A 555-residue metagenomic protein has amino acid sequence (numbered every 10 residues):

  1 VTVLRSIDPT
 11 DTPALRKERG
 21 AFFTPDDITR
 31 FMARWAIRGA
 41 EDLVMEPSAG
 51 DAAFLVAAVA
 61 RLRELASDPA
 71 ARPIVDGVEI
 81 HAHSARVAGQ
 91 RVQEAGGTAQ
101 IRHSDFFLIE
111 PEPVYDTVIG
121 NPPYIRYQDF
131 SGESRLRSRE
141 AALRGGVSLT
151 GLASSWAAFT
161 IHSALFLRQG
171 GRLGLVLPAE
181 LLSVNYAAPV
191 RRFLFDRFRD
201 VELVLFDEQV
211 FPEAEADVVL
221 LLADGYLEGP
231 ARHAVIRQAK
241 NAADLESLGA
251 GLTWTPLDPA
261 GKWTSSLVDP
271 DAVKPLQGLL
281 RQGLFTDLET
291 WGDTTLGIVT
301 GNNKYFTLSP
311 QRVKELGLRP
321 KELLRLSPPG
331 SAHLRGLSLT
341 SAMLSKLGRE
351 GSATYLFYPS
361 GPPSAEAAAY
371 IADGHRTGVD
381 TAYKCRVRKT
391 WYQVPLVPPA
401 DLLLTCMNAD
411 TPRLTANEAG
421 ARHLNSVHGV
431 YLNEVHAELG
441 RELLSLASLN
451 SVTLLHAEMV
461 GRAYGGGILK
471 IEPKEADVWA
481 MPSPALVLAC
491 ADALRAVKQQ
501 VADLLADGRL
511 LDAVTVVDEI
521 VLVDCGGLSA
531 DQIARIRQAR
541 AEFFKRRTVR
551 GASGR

Functional and structural regions predicted by a protein language model:
V1-S67, P73-G96, P122, S183-R192 (+2 more regions): Class I S-adenosyl-L-methionine
P13-E18, V44, R144-V147, S352-A353 (+1 more regions): Glycine- and acidic
K17-E18, T24-F31, A49-V56, R72 (+3 more regions): Signature of N6-adenine DNA methyltransferases within the class I
D42, D116, D401: Conserved acidic residues
E64, F107-L108, E208-Q209, V313 (+1 more regions): Short beta-turn/strand-loop junction motif enriched in small, turn-promoting residues
V78-E79, S104, L404-M407: Short His-Asn-centered micro-motif
H103, V204-E208, M459-G466, V514-T515: A generic structural motif
A272-D503: Polybasic, glycine- and aromatic-enriched phosphate-binding surface used to engage nucleic acids
